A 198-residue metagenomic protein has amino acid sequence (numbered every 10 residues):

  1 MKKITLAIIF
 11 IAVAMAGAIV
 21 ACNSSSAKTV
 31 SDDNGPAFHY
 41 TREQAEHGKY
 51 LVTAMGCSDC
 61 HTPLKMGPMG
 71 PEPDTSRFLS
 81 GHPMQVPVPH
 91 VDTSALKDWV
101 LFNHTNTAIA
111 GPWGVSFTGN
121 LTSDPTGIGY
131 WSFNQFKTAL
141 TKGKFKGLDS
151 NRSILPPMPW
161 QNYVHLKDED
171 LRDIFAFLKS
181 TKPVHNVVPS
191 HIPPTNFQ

Functional and structural regions predicted by a protein language model:
M1-I9: Bacterial N-terminal signal peptides that target proteins for export
I9-A18: Bacterial N-terminal signal peptides
T29-T53, M66-M69, V88, T93: Electrostatic cytochrome c docking/interface patches
G48, A54-L64, F136, I174 (+1 more regions): The canonical Cys-X-X-Cys-His
R77-K137, W160-L171: Electron-transfer interface patches adjacent to heme c in soluble/periplasmic c-type cytochromes and di-/multiheme
R152-Q161: Surface-exposed aromatic
V187-S190: Extended, well-folded interaction surfaces typified by the phenylalanyl-tRNA synthetase beta subunit core
